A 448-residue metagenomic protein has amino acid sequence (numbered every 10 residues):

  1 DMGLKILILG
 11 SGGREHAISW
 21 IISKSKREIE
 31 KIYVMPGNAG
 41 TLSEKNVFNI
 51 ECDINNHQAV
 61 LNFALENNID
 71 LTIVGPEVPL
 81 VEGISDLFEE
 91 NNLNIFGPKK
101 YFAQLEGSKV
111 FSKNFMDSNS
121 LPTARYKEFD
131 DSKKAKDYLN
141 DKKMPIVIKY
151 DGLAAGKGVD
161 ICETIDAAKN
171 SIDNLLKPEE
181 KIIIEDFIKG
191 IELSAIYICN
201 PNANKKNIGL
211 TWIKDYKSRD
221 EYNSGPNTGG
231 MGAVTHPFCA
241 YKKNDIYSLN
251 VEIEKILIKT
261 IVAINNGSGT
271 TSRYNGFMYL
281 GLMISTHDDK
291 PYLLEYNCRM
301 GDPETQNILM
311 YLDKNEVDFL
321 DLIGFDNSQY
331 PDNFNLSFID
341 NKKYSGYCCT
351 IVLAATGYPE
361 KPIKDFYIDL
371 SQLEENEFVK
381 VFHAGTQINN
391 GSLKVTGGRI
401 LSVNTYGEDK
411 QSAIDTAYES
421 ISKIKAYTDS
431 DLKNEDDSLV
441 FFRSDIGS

Functional and structural regions predicted by a protein language model:
M2-K100: ATP-binding N-terminal substructure of ATP-dependent carboxylate-amine bond-forming enzymes
L42-K45, Q104-V110, D220-E221: Short, charged, surface-exposed secondary-structure boundary motifs
N49-N55, K127-D131, C162: Short acidic-hydrophobic, aromatic-tinged amphipathic segments that line or gate anion-handling sites
F96-G158: A conserved helix-loop-beta module that forms one wall/lid of the active-site cleft in ATP-utilizing catalytic domains
V159-L309: Internal nucleotide-binding/catalytic subdomain
V251-Y279, N297-F378, A384-N389: Active-site "cap" helix and flanking loop/linker of ATP-utilizing ligase/carboxylase catalytic domains
T386-N389, V395-S448: Generic C-terminus detector
